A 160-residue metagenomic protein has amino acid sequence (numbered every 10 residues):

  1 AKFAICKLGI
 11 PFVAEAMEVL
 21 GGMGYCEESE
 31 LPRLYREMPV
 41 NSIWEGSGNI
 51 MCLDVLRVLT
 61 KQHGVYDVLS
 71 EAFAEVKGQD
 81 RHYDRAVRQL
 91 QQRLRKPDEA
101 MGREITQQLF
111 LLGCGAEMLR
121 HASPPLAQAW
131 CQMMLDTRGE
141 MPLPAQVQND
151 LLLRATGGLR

Functional and structural regions predicted by a protein language model:
A1-R160: Flavin-dependent oxidoreductase catalytic core characteristic of acyl-CoA dehydrogenase/oxidase-like enzymes
